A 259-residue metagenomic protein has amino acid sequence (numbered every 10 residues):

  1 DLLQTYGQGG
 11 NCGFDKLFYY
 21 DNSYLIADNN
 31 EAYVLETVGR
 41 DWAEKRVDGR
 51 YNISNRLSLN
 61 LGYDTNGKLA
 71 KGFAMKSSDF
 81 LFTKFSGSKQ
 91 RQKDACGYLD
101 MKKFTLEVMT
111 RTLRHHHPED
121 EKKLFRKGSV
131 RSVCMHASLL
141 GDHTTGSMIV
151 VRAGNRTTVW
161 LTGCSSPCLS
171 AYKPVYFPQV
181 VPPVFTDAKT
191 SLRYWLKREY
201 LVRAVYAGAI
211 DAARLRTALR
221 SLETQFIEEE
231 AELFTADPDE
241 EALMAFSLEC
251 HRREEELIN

Functional and structural regions predicted by a protein language model:
Q4, G9-L35, R40-N259: C-terminus-biased signal that marks the final domain/tail of proteins
